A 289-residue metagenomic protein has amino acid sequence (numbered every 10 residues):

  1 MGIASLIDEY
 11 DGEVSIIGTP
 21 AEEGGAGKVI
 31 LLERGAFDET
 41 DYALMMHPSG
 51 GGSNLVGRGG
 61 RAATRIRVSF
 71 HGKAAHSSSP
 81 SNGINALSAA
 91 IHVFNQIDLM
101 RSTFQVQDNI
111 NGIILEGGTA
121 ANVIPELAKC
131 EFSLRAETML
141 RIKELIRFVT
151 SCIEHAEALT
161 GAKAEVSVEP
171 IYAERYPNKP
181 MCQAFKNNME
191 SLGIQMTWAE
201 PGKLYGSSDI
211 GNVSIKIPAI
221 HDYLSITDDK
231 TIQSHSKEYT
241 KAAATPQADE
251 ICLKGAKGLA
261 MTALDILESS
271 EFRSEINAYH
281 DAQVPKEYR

Functional and structural regions predicted by a protein language model:
M1, V29, E33, K257-A260 (+1 more regions): Amphipathic, non-transmembrane alpha-helical secondary structure
I3-P125, S207-S208: Histidine/acidic-residue-rich, glycine-tolerant segments that coordinate divalent metal ions
I91-R289: Metal-dependent amide/peptide-bond hydrolase catalytic core, centered on the "pita-bread" metallohydrolase fold
